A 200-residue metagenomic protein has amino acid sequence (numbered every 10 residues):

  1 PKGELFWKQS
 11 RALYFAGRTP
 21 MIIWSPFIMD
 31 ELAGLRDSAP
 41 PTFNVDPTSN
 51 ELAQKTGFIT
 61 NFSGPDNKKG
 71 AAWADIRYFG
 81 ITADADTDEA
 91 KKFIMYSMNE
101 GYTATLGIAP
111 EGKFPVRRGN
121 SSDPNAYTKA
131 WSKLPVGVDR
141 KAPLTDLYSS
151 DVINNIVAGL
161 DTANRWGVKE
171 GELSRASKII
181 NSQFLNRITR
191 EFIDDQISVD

Functional and structural regions predicted by a protein language model:
P1-F43, N61: Extracytoplasmic ligand-binding clamshell segments of periplasmic binding protein
P1-L13, R18, I81-D88, K92 (+2 more regions): Helix-loop-helix "hinge/cap" segment bordering the ligand-binding cleft or interdomain interface
A16-T19, A53-T56, I76-Y78: Extracellular structured ligand-interaction cores
D30-T42, N50, P65-Q183: C-terminal lobe and pocket-closing loops of periplasmic/extracytoplasmic Venus-flytrap solute-binding proteins
Q54-P65: A structural supersecondary motif
Y96, R187, E191-F192: C-terminal alpha-helix
R190-D200: Short, charged, surface-exposed loops that flank catalytic or proteolytic processing sites
